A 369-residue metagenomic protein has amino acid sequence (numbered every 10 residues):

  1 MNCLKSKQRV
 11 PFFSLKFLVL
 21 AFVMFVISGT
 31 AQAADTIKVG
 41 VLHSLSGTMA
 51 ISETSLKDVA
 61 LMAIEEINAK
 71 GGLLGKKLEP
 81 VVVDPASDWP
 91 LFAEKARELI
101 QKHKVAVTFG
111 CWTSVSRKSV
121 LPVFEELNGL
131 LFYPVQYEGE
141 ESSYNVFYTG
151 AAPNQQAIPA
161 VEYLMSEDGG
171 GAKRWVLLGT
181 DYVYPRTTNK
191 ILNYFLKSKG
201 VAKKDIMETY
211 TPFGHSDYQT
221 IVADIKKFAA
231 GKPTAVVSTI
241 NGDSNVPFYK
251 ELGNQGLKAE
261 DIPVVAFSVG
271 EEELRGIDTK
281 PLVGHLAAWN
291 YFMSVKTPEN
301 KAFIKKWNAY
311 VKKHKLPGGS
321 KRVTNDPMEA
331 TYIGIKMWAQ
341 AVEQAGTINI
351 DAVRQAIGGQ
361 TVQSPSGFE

Functional and structural regions predicted by a protein language model:
S14-G29: Bacterial N-terminal signal peptides
A34, D58-P80, G170, S198-K203: Signal peptide-proximal N-terminal region of secreted/periplasmic/extracellular or secretory-lumen proteins
G40-V59, V83-P90, W112-V115, T180-R186 (+2 more regions): Extracytoplasmic "Venus flytrap"
I51-D58, G71-E141, T149, Y210-Q219 (+1 more regions): Beta-alpha junction/loop-to-helix N-cap segments that form part of ligand/metal-binding clefts
P85, E138, K258-L282, A356: Venus flytrap/periplasmic-binding-protein-like
E94, E138, N145-Q255, P298: Extracellular/periplasmic Venus flytrap/periplasmic-binding protein
L99-W112, F132-P134, R174-G179, A230-G242 (+4 more regions): Periplasmic-binding protein-like
K312-M328, I335-E369: Segments of small-molecule ligand-sensing domains
